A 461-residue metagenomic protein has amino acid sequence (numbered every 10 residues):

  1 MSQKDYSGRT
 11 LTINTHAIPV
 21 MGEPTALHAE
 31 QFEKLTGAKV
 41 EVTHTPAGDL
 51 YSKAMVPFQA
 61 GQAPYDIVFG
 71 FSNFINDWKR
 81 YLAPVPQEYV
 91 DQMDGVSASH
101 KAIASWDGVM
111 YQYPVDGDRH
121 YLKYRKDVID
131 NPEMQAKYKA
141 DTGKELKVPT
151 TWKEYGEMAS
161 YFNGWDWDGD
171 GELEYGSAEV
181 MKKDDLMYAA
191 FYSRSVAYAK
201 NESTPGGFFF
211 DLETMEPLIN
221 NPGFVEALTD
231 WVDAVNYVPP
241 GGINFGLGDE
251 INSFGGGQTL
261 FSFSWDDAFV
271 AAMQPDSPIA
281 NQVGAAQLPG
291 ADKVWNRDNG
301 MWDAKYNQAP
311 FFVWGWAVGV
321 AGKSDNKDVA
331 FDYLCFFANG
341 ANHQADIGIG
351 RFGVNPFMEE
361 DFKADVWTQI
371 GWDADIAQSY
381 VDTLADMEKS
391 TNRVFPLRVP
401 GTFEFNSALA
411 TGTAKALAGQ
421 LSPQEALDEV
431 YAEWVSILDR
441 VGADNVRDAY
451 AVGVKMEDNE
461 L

Functional and structural regions predicted by a protein language model:
M1-D5, V68-D130, A190, G284-L288 (+2 more regions): Hinge/lid segment of periplasmic solute-binding proteins
M1-N76, Q87-D94, E133-Y138, K144 (+3 more regions): Conserved N-terminal structural module of periplasmic/extracytoplasmic solute-binding proteins
H44-K53, T150-E154, G242-G256: Short helix-initiation/N-cap motifs at beta->coil->alpha
D66-F69, L260-W265, G284: Paired acidic/hydrophobic, glycine-rich loop segments that form the ligand-binding mouth/hinge of periplasmic-binding
A104, G108, V128, P132 (+3 more regions): Extracytoplasmic/periplasmic substrate-recognition and gating elements
D107-V115, H120, K153-E216: Extracytoplasmic/periplasmic solute-binding protein
E154-S160, A197-N244, G284-K293: Glycine-centered hinge/linker elements that transmit conformational signals in sensory and ligand-binding systems
A286, G290, R297-D303, G348-K415 (+1 more regions): Long, aromatic- and glycine/proline-rich binding clefts that accommodate carbohydrate-like moieties
